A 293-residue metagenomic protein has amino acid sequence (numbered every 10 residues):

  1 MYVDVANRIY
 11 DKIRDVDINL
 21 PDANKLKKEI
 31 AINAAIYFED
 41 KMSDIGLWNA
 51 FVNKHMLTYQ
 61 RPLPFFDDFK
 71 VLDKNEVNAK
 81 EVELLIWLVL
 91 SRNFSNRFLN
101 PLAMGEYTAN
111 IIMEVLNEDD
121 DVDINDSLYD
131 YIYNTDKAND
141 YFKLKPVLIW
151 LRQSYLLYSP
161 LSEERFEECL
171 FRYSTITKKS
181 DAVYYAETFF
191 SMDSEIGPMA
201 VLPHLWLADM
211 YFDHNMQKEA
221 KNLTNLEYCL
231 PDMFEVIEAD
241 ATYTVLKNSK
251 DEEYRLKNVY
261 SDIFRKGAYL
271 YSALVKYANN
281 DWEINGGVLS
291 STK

Functional and structural regions predicted by a protein language model:
M1-P231, K276-K293: Mixed-charge, low-complexity intrinsically disordered regions
T242-L246: Short aromatic-glycine-enriched beta-strand elements
K247-K257: Short, structured beta-strand/loop micro-motifs enriched in basic residues and often containing a Trp
E252, Y260-D262, A278: Residues that cap or initiate secondary-structure elements
K257-A273: Short nucleic-acid-contacting surface segments enriched for D/E, G, S/T with interspersed K/R
